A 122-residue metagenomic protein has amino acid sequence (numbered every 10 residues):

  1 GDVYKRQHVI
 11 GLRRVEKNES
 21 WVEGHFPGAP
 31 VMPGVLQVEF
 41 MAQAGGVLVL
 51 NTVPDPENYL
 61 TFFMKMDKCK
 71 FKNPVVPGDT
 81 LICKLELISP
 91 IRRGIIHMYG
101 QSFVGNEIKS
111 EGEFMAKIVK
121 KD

Functional and structural regions predicted by a protein language model:
G1-Y4: Short, small-residue-biased leader/transition segments that mark boundaries at the very start of proteins
Q7-T61: Hot-dog-fold acyl-thioester-processing enzymes
V9-G11, C83-K84, M98-G100, S110-G112: Hydrophobic residues positioned within well-ordered beta-strands of beta-sheet architectures
R13-V15, L87, S102: Hydrophobic beta-strand positions in extracellular immunoglobulin-like domains
M41, L85, N106: A residue-level signal for conserved active-site and pocket-lining positions in enzyme catalytic cores
G45-K84, K109: Hydrophobic beta-strand-centered segment that forms part of the acyl-chain substrate-binding groove
G78, S89-F103, I108-S110: Acidic, glycine-enriched active-site microenvironments
E113-D122: Surface-exposed, gly/pro-biased binding rims or lids
